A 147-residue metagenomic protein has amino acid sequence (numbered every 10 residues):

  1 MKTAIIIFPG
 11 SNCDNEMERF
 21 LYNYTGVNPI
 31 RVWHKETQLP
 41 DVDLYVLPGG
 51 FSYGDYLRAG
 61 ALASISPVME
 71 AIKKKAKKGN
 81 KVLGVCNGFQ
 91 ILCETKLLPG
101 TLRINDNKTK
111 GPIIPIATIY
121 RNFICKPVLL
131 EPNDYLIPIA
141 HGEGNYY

Functional and structural regions predicted by a protein language model:
M1-G84, L92-P99, R103, K110-Y120: N-terminal beta1-alpha1 cap of cysteine-dependent amidohydrolase-like domains
F89-Q90, G144: Short hydrophobic/aromatic residue motifs in ordered secondary structure
L97-Y147: Pocket-forming structural segment of enzyme catalytic cores
